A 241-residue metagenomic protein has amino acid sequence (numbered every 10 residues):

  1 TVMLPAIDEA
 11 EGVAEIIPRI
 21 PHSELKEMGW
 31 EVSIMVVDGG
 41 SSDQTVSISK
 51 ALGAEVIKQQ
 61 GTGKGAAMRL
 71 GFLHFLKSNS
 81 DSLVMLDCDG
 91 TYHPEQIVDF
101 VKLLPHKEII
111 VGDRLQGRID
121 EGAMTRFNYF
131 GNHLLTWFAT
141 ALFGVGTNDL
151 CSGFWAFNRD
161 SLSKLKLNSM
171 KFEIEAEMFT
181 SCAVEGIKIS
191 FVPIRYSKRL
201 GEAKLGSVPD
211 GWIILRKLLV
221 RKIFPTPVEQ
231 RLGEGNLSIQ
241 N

Functional and structural regions predicted by a protein language model:
T1, S33, E177: Cell-envelope/extracellular polymer assembly enzymes that use nucleotide-activated donors
L4, M28-G40: Short beta-strand/loop segment that forms part of the nucleotide-sugar
E9-L25: Short, well-formed alpha-helical segments that are part of the catalytic scaffolds of diverse glycosyltransferases
W30, M35, V46-K77: Conserved donor nucleotide-binding strand/loop of the catalytic core
D38-V46, G90: A conserved acidic beta->alpha catalytic loop
Q60-F75, S82, P94-F172, K198-P209 (+1 more regions): Acceptor/aglycone-binding surface of glycosyltransferases and processive sugar-polymer synthases
S80-T91: Short beta-strand-to-loop acidic/aromatic patch adjacent to the donor-nucleotide binding site
L142-V145, L167-N241: Hydrophobic helical membrane-anchoring modules
